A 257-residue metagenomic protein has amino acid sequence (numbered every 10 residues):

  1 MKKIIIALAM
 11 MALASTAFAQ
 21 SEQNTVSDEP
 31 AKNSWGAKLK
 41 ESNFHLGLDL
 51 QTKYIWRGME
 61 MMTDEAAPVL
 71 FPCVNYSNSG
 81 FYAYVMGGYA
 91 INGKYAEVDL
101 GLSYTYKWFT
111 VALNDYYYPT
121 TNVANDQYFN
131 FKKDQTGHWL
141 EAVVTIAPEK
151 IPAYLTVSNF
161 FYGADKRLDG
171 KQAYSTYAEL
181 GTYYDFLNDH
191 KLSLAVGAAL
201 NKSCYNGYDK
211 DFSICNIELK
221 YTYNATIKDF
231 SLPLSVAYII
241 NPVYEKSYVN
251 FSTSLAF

Functional and structural regions predicted by a protein language model:
M1-N43: Cleavable N-terminal export/targeting peptides
E22-D28, L219, Y223-A225, E245-F257: Outer-membrane beta-barrel "beta-signal"
N33-N43, E149-P152, Y184-S193, N224-L234 (+1 more regions): Short loop/turn motifs that connect adjacent beta-strands in outer-membrane beta-barrel proteins
K40-S42, A66-L70, S77, K94-V98 (+7 more regions): Residues that define the transmembrane beta-barrel architecture of outer-membrane proteins
F44-L48, P72, F81-V85, L100 (+8 more regions): Transmembrane beta-strands of outer-membrane beta-barrel proteins
L50-W56, N78-G80, G87-I91, Y106-W108 (+7 more regions): Transmembrane beta-strands of outer-membrane beta-barrel pores
Y54-L70: Surface-exposed strand-loop-strand hairpins of Gram-negative outer-membrane beta-barrel proteins
N130-S203: Detector for outer-membrane/organellar transmembrane beta-barrel domains, recognizing the amphipathic beta-strand
